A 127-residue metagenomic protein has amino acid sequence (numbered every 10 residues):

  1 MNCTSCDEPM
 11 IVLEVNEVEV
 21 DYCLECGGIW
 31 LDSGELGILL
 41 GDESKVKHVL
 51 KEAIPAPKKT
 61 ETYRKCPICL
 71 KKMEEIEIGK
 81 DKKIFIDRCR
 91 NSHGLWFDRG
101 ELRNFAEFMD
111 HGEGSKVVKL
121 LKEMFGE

Functional and structural regions predicted by a protein language model:
M1-D21: The feature marks the first
C3-C6, C23, C66-C69, C89: Short cysteine-rich clusters marking metal-coordination/redox-active sites
T4-M10, S44-I54, L70-E75: Short Cys/His-rich Zn2+-coordinating modules
M10-I11, L31, E74, F97: Short functional micro-motifs and their immediate structural scaffolds
V12-E17, A53-Y63, G79-K83: Short, flexible, mixed-charge glycine/proline-rich loop motifs that serve as phosphate/nucleic-acid-contacting
V18-K58: A broadly conserved sequence feature marking short terminus-proximal activation segments in nucleic acid-centric
E19-G28, K83-L95: Cysteine-rich micro-motifs
I29-S44, H93-D110: Short metal-binding segments enriched for Cys and/or His
